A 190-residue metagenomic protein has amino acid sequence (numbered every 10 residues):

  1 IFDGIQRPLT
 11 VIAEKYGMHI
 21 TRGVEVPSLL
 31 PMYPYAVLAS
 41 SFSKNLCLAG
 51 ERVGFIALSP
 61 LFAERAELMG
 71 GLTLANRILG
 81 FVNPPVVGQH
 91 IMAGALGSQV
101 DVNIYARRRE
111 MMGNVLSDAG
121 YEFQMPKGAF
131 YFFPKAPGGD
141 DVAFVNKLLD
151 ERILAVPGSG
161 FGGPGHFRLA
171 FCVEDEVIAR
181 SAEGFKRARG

Functional and structural regions predicted by a protein language model:
I1-G190: PLP-dependent class I/II
